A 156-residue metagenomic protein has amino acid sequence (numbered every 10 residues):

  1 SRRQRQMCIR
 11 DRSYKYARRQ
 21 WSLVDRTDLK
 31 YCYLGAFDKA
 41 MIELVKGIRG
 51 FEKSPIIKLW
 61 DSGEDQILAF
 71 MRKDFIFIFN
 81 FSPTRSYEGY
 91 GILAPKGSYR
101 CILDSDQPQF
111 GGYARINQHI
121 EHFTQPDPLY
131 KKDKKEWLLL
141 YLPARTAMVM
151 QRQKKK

Functional and structural regions predicted by a protein language model:
S1-I9: Single conserved hydrophobic/aromatic residue that forms the stacking wall/gate of nucleotide- or nucleobase-binding
Q6, R85-S86, Q109: Flexible loop/turn segments at secondary-structure boundaries
D11-W21: A solvent-exposed, charged loop/short amphipathic helix patch at secondary-structure junctions
Q20-I57, V149: Aromatic- and carboxylate-lined catalytic core of secreted/periplasmic carbohydrate-active enzymes
M41, G91-Q125: C-terminal accessory region downstream of the catalytic core in glycan-modifying enzymes
E52-G63, Q118-D127: A short, surface-exposed loop/turn module that caps and links secondary-structure elements
L59-L93, R145-Q151: Carbohydrate-binding surface patches
K73, Q118-K156: C-terminal beta-strand-rich structural cap/linker in extracellular carbohydrate-active enzymes
